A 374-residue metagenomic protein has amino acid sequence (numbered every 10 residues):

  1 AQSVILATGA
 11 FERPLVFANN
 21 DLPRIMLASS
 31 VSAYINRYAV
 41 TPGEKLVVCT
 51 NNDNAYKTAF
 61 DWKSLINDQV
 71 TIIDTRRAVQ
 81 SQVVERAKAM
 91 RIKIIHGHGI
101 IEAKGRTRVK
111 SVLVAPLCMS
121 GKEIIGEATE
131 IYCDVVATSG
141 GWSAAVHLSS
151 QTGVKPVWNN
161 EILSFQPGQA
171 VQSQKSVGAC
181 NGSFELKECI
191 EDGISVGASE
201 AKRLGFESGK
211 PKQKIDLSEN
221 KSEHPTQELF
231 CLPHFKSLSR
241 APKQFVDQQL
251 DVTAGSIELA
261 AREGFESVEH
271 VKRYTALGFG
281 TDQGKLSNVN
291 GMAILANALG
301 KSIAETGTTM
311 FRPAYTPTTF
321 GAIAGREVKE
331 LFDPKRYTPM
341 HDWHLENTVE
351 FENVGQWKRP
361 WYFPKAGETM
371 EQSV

Functional and structural regions predicted by a protein language model:
A1-P339: Residues forming the flavin
D333-V374: N- or domain-start disorder-to-order transition segments that initiate the globular core
